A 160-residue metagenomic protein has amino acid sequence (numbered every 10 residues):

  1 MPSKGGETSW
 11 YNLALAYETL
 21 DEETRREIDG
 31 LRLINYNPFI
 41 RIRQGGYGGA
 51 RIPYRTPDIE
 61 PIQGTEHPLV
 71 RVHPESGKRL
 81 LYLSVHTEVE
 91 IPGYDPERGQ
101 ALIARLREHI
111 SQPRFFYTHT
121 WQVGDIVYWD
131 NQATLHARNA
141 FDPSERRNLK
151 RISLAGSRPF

Functional and structural regions predicted by a protein language model:
M1-I126, Q132-F160: Non-heme Fe(II) oxygenase catalytic core, chiefly the N-lobe of the double-stranded beta-helix
